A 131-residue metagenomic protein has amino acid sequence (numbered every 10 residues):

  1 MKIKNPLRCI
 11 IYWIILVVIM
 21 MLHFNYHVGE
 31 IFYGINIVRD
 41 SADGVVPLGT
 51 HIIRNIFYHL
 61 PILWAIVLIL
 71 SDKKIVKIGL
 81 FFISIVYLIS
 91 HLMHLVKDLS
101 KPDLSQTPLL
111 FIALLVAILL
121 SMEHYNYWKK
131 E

Functional and structural regions predicted by a protein language model:
M1-L22: Cytosolic juxtamembrane helix and N-cap/initiation of the first transmembrane helix
M1-R8, A42-G49, I69-V76, D98-S105: Membrane-interfacial loop-to-transmembrane-helix junctions in polytopic alpha-helical membrane proteins
I10, I14, I52, F81 (+1 more regions): Hydrophobic alpha-helical segments of membrane proteins, primarily the transmembrane helices and their short helical
I15-H59: Hydrophobic transmembrane helix segments
F57-K74: Canonical alpha-helical transmembrane segments
L60, V76-L95, A113-V116: Hydrophobic alpha-helical membrane segments
V86-L109, K129: Membrane-helix boundary connector in multi-pass membrane proteins
L114-E131: Membrane-water interface at the C-terminal end of transmembrane alpha helices
